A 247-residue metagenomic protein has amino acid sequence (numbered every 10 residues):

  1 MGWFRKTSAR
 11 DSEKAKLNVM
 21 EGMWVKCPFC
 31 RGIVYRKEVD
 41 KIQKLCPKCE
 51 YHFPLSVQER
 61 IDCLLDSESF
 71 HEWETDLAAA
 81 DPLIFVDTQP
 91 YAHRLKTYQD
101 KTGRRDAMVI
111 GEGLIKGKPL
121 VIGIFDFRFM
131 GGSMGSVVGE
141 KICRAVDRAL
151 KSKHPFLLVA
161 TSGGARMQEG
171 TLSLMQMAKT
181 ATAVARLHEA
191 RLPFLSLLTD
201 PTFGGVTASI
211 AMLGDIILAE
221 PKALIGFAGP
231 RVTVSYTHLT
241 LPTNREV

Functional and structural regions predicted by a protein language model:
M1-L195, P201, L213, R245: Terminal-region recognition feature
G170, L174, G229-Y236: Active-site-adjacent loop and "lid" segments of alpha/beta metabolic enzymes
L187-S196, K222, G229-V232: Short beta-strand/loop segments at the ligand-binding rim of alpha/beta enzyme cores
T199-S209: Gly/Ser-rich catalytic serine loop of serine hydrolases
S209, L213, L239: Active-site-proximal loop->helix
G214-T233, V247: Gly/Pro- and small hydrophobic-enriched strand-loop and loop-to-helix capping segments that sit at the rims
T237-T243: Conserved small/polar residues in nucleotide/adenosyl-binding loops
